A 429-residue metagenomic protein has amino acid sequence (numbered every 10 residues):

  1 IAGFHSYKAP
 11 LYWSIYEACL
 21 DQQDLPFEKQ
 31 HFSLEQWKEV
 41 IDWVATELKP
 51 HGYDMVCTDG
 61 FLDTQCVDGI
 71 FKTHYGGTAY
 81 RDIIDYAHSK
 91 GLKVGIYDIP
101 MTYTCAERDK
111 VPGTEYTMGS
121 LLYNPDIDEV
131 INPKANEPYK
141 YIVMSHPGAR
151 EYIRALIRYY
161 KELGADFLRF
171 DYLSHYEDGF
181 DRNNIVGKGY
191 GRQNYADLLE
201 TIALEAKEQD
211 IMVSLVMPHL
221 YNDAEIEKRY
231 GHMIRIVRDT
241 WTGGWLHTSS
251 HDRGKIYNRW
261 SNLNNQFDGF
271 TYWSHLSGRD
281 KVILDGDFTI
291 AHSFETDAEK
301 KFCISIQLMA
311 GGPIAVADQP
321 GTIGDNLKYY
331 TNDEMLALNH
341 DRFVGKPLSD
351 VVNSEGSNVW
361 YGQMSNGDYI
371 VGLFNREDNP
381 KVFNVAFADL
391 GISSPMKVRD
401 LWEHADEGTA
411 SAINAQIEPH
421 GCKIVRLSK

Functional and structural regions predicted by a protein language model:
I1-H74, K90-K93, T102-Y103: N-terminal structural segment of carbohydrate-active enzymes
A2-G3, Y160, I392: Alpha-helical interaction segments
K8-S14, Q23, L199, A203-E403 (+1 more regions): Active-site-proximal substrate-binding groove within the catalytic cores of carbohydrate-active enzymes
Q30, K188, R192, E295-E299: Hydrophobic alpha-helical scaffolding
A45, M55-G286: Aromatic- and carboxylate-enriched substrate-binding clefts and catalytic-loop regions of carbohydrate-active enzymes
H51, L163, S393: Structured loop/turn residues at beta-strand edges in well-structured enzyme cores
T409-I413: Short, solvent-exposed S/T- and G/P-enriched segments that are highly enriched in secreted/extracellular and lumenal
